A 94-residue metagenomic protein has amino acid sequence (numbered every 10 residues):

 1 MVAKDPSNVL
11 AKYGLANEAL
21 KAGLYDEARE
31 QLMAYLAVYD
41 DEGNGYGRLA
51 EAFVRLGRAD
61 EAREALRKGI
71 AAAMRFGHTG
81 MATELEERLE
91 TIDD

Functional and structural regions predicted by a protein language model:
V2-A3, M33-A37, A71: Conserved structural position within tetratricopeptide repeats
